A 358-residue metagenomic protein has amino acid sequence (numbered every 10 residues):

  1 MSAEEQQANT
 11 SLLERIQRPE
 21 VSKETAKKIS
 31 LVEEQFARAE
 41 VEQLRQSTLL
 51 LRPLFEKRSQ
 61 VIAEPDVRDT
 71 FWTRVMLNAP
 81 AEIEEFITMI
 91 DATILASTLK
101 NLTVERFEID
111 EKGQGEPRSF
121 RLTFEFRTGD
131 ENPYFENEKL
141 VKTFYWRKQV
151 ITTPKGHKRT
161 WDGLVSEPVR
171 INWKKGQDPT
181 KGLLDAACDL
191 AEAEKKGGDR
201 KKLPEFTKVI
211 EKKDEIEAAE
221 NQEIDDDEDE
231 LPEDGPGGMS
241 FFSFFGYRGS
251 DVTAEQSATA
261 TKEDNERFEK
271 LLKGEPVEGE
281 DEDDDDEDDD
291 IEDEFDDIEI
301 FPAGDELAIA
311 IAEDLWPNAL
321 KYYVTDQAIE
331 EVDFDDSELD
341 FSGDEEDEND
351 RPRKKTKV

Functional and structural regions predicted by a protein language model:
M1-R45, L49, P53-V358: Mixed-charge, low-complexity intrinsically disordered segments
